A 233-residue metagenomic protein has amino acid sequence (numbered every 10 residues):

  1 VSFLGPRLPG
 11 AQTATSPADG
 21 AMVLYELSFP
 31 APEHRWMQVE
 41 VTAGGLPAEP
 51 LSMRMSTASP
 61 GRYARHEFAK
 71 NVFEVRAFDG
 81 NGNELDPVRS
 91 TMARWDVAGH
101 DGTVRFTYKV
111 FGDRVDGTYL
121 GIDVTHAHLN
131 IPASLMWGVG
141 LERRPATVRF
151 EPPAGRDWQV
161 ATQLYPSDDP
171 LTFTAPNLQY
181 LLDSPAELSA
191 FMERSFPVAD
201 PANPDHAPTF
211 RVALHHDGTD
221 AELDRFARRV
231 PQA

Functional and structural regions predicted by a protein language model:
V1-F3: Bacterial N-terminal signal peptides
Q12-A14, F106: Intrinsically disordered/low-complexity terminal segments and short unstructured peptides
A14-A58: Early extracytoplasmic/domain-onset interaction patches
P30, T42, P60, R65-E74 (+1 more regions): Non-catalytic architectural context of zinc metalloproteases
